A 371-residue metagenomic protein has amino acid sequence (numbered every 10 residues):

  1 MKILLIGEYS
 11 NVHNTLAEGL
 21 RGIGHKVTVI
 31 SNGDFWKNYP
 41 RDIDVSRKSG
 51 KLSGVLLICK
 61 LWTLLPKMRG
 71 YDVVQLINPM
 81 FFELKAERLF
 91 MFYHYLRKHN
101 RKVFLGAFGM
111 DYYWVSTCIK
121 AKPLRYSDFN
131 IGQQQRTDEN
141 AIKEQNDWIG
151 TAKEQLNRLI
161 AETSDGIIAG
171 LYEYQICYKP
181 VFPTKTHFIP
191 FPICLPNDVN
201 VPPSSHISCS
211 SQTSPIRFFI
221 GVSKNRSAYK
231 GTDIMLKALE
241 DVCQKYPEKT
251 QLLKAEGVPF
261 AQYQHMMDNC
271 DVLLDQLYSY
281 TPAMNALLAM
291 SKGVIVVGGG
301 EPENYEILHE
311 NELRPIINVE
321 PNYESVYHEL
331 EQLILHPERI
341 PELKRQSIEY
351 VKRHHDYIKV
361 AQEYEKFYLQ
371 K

Functional and structural regions predicted by a protein language model:
R41, S46, L105-G150, N225 (+1 more regions): Acceptor-binding helix/loop patch of EC 2.4 sugar-transfer enzymes, predominantly nucleotide-sugar-dependent
L65-R69, M91-K98, K102, D128-I167: Membrane-proximal helix-turn-helix segments that form the acceptor-binding/catalytic region of lipid-linked
W114-V115, Q145-T186, K237: A short, active-site helix/loop in glycosyltransferases that binds the activated sugar's phosphate group
H187-N200, S208-K230, L236: Conserved donor-binding/catalytic core segment of Leloir-type glycosyltransferases
D268-T281, V294: Acidic donor-binding loop of glycosyltransferase active sites
I295-P302: Short hydrophobic beta-strand element within catalytic cores of glycosyltransferases and related nucleotide-activated
Y305-L330: Change "using UDP/GDP/dTDP sugars" to "using nucleotide sugars
E338-Y368: A charged, aromatic-enriched C-terminal amphipathic alpha-helix characteristic of glycosyltransferases across folds
